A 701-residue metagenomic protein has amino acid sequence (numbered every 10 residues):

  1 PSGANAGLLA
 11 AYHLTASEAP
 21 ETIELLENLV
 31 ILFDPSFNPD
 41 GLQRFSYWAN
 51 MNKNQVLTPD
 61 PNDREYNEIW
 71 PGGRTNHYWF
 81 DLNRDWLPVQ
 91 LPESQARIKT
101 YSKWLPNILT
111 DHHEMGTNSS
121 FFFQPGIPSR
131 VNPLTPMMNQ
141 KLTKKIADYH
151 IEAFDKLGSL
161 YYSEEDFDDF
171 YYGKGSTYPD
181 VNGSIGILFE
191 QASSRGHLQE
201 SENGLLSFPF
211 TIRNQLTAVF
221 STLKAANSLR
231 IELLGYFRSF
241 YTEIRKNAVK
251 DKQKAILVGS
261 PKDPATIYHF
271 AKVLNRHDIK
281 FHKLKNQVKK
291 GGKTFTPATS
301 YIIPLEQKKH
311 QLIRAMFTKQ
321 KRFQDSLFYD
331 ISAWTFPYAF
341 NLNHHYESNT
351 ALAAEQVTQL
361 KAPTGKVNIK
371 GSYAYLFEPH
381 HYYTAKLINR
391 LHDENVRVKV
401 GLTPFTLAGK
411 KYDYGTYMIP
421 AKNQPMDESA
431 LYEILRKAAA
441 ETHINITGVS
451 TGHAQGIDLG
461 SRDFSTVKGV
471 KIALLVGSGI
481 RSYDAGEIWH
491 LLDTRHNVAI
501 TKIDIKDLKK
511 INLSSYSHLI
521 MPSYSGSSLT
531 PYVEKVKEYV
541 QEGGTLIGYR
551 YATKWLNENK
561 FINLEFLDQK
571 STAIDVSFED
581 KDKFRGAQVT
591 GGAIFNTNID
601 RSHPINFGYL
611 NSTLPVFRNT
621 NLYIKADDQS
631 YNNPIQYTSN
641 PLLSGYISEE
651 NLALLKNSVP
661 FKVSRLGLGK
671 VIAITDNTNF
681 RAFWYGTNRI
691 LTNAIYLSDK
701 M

Functional and structural regions predicted by a protein language model:
P1, A10-V30, Y78, R84 (+7 more regions): Intrinsic-disorder/low-complexity accessory segments
P1-L32, D40-D60: N-terminal cofactor/phosphate-binding cores enriched in small/glycine residues, especially glycine-rich loops such as
P35-P39, A49, H112-S120, A552-T553: Short, solvent-exposed turn/loop segments enriched in Gly/Ser/Thr/Pro and often Arg
W48-R64, L87, L91-S94, P106 (+1 more regions): Active-site cavity-forming subdomains of large catalytic enzyme subunits
P61-F80: Aromatic- and acidic-residue-enriched carbohydrate-binding clefts of CAZyme catalytic domains
D111-H112, M521: Conserved beta-strand positions
